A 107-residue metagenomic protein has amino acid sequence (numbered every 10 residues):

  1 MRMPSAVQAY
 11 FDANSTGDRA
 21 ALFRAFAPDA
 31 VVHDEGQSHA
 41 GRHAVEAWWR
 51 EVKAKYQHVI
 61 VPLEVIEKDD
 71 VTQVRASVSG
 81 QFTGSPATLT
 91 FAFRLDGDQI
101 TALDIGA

Functional and structural regions predicted by a protein language model:
M1-G17: Short, aromatic-enriched amphipathic alpha-helices that serve as compact interaction elements
T16-D29, H33: Short, well-ordered alpha-helical segments enriched in acidic and aromatic residues
D29-A54: Short solvent-exposed beta->alpha transition segments
V32, V65-E67, I105: Hydrophobic/anchoring residues in structured secondary elements
E46-T90: Surface-exposed, charged secondary-structure patches
T88-A107: Short beta-strand edge/turn micro-motifs at domain boundaries
